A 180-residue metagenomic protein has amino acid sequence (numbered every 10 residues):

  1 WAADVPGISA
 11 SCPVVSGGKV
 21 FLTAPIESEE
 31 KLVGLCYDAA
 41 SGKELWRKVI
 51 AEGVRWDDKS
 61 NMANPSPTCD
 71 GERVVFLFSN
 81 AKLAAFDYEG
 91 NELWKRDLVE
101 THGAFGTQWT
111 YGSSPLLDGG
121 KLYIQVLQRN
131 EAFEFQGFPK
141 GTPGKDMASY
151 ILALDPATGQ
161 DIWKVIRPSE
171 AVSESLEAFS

Functional and structural regions predicted by a protein language model:
W1-S180: Noncatalytic, solvent-exposed loop/strand surfaces of beta-propeller-type extracellular/periplasmic domains
